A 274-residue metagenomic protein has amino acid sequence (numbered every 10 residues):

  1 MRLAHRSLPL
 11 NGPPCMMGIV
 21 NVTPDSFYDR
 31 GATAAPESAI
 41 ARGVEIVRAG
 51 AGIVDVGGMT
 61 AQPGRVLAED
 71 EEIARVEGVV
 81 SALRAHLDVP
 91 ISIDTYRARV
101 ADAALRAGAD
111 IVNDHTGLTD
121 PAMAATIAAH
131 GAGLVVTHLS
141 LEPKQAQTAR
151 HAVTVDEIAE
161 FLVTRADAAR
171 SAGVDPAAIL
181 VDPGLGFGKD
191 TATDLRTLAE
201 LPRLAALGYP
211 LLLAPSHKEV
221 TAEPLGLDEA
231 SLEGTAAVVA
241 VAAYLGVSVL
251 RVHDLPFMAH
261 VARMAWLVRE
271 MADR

Functional and structural regions predicted by a protein language model:
M1-P13, V44: SAM-dependent methyltransferases
L3, Y28-R42, A61-A82, L87-D88 (+5 more regions): Active-site-adjacent loop and "lid" segments of alpha/beta metabolic enzymes
P9, P14-E37: N-terminal binding-site loop/beta-alpha segment at the start of enzyme catalytic domains that lines or forms
P13-G18, E45-V56: N-terminal glycine-rich anion-binding loops that anchor highly charged ligand groups
T23-D25, M59, G184-G186: Short strand-loop junctions, especially beta-strand C-caps/beta-turns that link beta-sheets to coils or alpha-helices
V56, I91-I93: Short beta-strand/loop segment that forms part of the nucleotide-sugar
D175-A178: Short acidic capping loops at alpha-helix termini that bridge into adjacent secondary structure
